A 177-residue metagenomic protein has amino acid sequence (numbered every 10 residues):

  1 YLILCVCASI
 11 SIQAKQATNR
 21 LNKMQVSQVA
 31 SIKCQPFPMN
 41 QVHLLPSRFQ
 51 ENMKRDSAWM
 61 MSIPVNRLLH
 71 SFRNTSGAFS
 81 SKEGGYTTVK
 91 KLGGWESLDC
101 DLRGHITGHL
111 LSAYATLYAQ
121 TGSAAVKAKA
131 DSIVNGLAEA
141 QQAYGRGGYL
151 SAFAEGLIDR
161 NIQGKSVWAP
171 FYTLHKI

Functional and structural regions predicted by a protein language model:
Y1-T18: Bacterial Sec-dependent N-terminal signal peptides
K15-K176: Glycan-recognition and catalytic cores of secretory/periplasmic carbohydrate-active enzymes
